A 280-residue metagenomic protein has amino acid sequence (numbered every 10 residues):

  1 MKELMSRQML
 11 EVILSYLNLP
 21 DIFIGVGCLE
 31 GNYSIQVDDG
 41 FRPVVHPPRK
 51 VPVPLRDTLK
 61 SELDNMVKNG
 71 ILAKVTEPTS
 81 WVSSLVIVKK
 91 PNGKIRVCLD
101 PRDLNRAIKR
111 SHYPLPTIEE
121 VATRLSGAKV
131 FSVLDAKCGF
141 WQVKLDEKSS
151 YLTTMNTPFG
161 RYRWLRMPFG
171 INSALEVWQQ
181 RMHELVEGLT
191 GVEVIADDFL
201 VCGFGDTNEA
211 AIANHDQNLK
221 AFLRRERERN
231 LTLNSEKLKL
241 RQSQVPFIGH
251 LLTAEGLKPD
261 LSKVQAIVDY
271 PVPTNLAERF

Functional and structural regions predicted by a protein language model:
K2-H112, G160, V192-A210: Reverse-transcribing Pol proteins
Y16-V44, V88-R96, L134-W164, E176-G191 (+2 more regions): Reverse-transcriptase-like RNA-dependent polymerase core
L55-L59, P114, A174-W178, V192 (+2 more regions): Hydrophobic (often cysteine-bearing) scaffold residues that line and stabilize catalytic clefts of nucleotide/cofactor
A73-K74, V133, L233, P259: Short beta-strand "wing" residues that participate in macromolecule-binding interfaces
V88-G93, L104-S111, W141-K144, E187-R229 (+2 more regions): Catalytic palm subdomain of template-directed nucleic-acid polymerases, centered on the conserved carboxylate motif
N92-N105, T117, V121-Q142, L257-P259 (+1 more regions): Conserved catalytic palm subdomain of right-hand nucleotidyl-transferase polymerases, strongest for RNA-directed enzymes
L115-E120, A128, D135, I171 (+5 more regions): Integrase module of LTR retroelements
E236-F280: C-terminal reverse transcriptase regions that engage the nucleic-acid substrate
